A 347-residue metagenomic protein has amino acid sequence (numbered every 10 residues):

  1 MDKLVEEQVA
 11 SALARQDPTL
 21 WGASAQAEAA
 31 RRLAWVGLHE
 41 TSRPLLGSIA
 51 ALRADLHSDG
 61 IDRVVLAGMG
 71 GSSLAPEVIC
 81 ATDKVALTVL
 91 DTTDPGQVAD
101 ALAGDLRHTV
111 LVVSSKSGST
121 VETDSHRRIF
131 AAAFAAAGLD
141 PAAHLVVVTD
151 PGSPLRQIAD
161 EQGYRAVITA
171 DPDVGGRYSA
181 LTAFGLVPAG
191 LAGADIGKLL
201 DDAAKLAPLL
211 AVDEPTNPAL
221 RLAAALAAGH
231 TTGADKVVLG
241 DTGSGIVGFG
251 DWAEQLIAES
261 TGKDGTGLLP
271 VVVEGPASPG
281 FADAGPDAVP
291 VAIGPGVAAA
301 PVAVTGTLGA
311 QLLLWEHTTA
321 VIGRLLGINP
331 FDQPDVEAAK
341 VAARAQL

Functional and structural regions predicted by a protein language model:
M1-H57, L308-Q311, H317-L325, D332-A338 (+2 more regions): Extended, charge-enriched "interface" segments that sit outside catalytic cores
A34, L38, Q97, A194-L200 (+2 more regions): Acidic catalytic cores of enzymes that act on phosphate-bearing nucleotides/polynucleotides
L38-E40, P76, A81, T92 (+6 more regions): Generic structural "secondary-structure junction" signal
R43-G47, T92, N217: Conserved phosphate-coordination/catalytic loops
P44, A51, L74, V78 (+11 more regions): Generic recognition of stable, solvent-exposed alpha-helical segments in well-folded globular domains
R53-V64, D83-V89, L102-H108, A253 (+5 more regions): Non-catalytic regulatory/linker segments of enzymes
A54, D59-D213, V291-P301: Glycine-rich phosphate-binding loops that contact phosphosugars or nucleotide phosphates
